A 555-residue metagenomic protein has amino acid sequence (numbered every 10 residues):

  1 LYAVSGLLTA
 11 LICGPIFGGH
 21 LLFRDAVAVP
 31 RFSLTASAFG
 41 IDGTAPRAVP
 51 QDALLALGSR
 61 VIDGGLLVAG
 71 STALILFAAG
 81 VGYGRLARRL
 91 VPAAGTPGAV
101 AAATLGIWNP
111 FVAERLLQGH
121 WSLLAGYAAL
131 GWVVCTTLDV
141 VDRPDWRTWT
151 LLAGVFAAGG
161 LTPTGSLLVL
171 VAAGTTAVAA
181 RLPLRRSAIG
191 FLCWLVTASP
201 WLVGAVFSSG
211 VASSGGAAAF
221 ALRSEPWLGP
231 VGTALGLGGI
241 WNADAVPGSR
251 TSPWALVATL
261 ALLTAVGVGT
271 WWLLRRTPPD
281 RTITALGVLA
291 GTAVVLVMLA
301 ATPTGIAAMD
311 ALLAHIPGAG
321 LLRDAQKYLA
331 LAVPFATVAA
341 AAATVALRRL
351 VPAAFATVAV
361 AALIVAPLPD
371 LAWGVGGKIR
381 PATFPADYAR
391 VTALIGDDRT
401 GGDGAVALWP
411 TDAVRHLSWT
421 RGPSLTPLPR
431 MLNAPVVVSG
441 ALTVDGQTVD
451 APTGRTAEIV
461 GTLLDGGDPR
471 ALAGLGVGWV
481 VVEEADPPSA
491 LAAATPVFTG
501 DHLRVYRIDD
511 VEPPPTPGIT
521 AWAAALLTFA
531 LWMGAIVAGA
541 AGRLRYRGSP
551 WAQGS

Functional and structural regions predicted by a protein language model:
Y2-S5, G215, I364-S555: Extracytoplasmic
A3-G43, I189-L237, V406-P427: Aromatic-rich transmembrane-lumenal/periplasmic boundary elements in polytopic membrane proteins
S5-A79, T104, W108-L116, W121-A125: Membrane-interface coil-to-helix junctions
S37-A38, F191, V196-L273, T462-D465 (+3 more regions): Periplasmic/ER-lumenal interhelical loops and adjacent helix-loop junctions in multi-pass membrane proteins
F77-L90, P97-A179, S187-L202, A362-L368 (+1 more regions): Membrane-embedded helix bundles of polyisoprenyl
A93-T96, L192-L195, A341-P369, A525-L531 (+1 more regions): Signature aromatic-anchored transmembrane alpha helix within multi-pass, membrane-resident enzymes that catalyze glycan
V112-L124, G248-P253, G287, G291-A339 (+2 more regions): Membrane-helix boundary/interfacial segments in multi-pass membrane proteins
W254-V294, V345, W532-L544: Hydrophobic, aromatic-rich transmembrane alpha-helices and their immediate juxtamembrane boundary segments
